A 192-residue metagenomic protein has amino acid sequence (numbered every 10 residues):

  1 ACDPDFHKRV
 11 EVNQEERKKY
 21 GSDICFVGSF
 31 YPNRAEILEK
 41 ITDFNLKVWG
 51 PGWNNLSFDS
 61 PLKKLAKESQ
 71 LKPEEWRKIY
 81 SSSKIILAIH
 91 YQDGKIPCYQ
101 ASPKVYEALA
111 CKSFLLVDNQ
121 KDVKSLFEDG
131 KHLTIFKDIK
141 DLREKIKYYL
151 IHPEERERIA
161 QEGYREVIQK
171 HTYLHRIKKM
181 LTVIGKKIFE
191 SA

Functional and structural regions predicted by a protein language model:
A1-D129, K187: Nucleotide-sugar donor-binding catalytic core of glycosyltransferases
L38-E39, Y106, K147, Y164 (+1 more regions): Non-transmembrane alpha-helical segments in soluble domains of secreted/periplasmic/extracellular proteins
E75, D141-E144: Short acidic active-site motifs
F127, I146, A160: Short, flexible helix/strand-to-coil boundary loops that buttress conserved ligand/catalytic motifs in alpha/beta
L133-I139, Y149-P153: Conserved acidic donor-binding segment of nucleotide-sugar-dependent glycosyltransferases
I151-T182: A charged, aromatic-enriched C-terminal amphipathic alpha-helix characteristic of glycosyltransferases across folds
I184-A192: Generic C-terminal helix-cap and adjacent flexible tail
